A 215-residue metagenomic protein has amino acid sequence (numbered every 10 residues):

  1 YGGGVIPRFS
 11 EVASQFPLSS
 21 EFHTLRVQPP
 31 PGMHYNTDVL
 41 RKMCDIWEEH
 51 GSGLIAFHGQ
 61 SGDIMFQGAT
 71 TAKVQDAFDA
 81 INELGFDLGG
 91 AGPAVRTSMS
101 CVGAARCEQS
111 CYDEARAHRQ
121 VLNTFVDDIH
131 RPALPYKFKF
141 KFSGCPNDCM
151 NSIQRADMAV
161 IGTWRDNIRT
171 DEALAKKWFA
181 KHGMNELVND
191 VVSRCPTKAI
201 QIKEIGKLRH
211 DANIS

Functional and structural regions predicted by a protein language model:
Y1-V39: N-terminal basic/disordered segments at the start of proteins
H23-N185, R194, K198, K207-I214: Small-residue-enriched alpha-helical segments and adjacent helix-cap loops that form tight helix-helix packing
V188: Cys2His2 zinc-finger metal-binding sites
Q201-I202: Short, non-ligating residues that shape and space the ligands of small metal-coordination modules and catalytic
